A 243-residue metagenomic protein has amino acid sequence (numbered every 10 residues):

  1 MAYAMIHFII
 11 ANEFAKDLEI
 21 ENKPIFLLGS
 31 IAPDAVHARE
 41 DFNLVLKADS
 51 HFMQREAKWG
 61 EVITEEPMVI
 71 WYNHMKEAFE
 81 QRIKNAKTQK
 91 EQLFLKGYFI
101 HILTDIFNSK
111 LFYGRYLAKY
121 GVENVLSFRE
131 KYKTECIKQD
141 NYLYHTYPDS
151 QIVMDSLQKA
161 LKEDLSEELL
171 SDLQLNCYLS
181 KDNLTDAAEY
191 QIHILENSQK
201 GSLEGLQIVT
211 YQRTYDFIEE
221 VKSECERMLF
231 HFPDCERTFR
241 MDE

Functional and structural regions predicted by a protein language model:
M1-E243: N-terminal leader/auxiliary helical segments
